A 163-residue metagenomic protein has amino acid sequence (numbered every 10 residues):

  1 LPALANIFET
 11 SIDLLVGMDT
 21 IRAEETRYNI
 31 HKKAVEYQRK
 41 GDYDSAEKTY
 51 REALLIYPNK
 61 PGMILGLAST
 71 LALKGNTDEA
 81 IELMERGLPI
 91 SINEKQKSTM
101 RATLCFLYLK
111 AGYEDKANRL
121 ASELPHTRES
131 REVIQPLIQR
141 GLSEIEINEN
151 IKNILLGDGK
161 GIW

Functional and structural regions predicted by a protein language model:
L1-V16: Hydrophobic micro-packing sites on short alpha-helices
E25-I56, G66: Alpha-helical segment of the N-proximal tetratricopeptide repeat
Y28, G62, K95-T99, S130-V133: Start-of-helix register in tetratricopeptide repeats
K33, L67, L104, V133-I138: Structural register within alpha-helical repeat arrays
Y37, L71, Y108, Q139-L142: Residue at a conserved register position within TPR or TPR-like alpha-solenoid repeats
P58, I92-K95, H126-E129, D158-G159: Short coil turns that delineate tetratricopeptide repeat
